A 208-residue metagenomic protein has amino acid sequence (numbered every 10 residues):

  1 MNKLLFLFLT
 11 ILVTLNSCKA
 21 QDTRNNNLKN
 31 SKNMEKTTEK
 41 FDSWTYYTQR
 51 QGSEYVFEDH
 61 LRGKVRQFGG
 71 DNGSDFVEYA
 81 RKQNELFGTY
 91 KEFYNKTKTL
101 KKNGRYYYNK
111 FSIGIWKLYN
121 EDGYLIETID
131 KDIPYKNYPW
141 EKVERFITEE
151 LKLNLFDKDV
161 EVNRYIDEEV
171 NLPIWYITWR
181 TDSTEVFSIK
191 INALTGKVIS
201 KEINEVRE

Functional and structural regions predicted by a protein language model:
M1-N30: Bacterial Sec-dependent N-terminal signal peptides
T14-N16, T178-T181: An exposure/low-complexity boundary signal
Q21-Y108, I113-L118, Y124-K131, P139-I166 (+3 more regions): Periodic aromatic/glycine/histidine/acidic cluster detector with a strong bias toward beta-strand repeat architectures
E121-D122, D182, L194-G196: Solvent-exposed coil/turn segments that connect beta secondary-structure elements in extracytoplasmic/periplasmic
N192-E208: Short, low-complexity, Pro/Ser/Thr/Gly-rich segments in the mature regions of secreted, periplasmic
